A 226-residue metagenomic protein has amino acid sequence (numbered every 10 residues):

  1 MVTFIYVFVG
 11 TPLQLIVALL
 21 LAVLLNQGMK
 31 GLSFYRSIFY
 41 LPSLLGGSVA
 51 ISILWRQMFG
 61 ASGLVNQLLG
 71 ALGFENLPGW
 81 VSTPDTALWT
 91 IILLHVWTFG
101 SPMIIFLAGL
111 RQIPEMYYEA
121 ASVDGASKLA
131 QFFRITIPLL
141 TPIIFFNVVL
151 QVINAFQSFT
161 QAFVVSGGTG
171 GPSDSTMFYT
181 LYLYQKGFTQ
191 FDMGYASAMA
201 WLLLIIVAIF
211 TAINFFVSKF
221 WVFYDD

Functional and structural regions predicted by a protein language model:
M1-D226: A structural signal for multi-pass alpha-helical bundles of membrane permease subunits that mediate small-molecule
